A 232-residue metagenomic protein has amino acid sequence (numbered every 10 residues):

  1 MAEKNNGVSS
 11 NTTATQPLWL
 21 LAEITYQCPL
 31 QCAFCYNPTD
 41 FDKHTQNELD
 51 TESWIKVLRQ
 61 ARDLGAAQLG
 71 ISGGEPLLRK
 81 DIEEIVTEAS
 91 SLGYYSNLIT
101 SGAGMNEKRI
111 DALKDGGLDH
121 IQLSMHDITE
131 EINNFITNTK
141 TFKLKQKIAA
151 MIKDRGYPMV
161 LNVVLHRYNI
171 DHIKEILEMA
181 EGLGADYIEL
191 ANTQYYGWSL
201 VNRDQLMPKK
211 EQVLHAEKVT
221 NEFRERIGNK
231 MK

Functional and structural regions predicted by a protein language model:
M1, H44, Y95, D115-G116 (+2 more regions): Radical SAM enzyme [4Fe-4S]-AdoMet core and its adjacent flexible, acidic and glycine-rich loops/tails across
M1-H120, P208: Conserved alpha-helical substructure of the radical SAM core
